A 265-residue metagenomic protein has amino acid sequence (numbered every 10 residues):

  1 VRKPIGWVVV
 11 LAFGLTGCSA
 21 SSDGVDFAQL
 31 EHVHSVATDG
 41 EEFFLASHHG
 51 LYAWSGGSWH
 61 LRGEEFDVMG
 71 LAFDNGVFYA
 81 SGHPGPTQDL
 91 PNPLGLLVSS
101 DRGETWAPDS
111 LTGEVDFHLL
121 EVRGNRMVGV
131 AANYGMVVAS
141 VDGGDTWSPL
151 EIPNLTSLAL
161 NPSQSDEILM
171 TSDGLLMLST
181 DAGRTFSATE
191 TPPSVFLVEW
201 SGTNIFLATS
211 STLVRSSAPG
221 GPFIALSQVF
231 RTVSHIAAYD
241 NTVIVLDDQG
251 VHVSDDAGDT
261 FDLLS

Functional and structural regions predicted by a protein language model:
G14-G17: C-terminal motif of bacterial Sec signal peptides marking the signal peptidase cleavage site
S19-S21: Bacterial signal peptide processing site
V25-W54, G63-G70: Beta-strand-rich domains and repeat architectures in extracellular enzymes and scaffolds, especially beta-propellers
H34-A37, G70-A72, E121, A159-N161 (+2 more regions): Conserved beta-strand position repeated across blades of beta-propeller domains
G40-E41, N75-G76, G124-N125, S165-D166 (+2 more regions): Short coil/turn segments that connect the beta-strands within blades of beta-propeller domains
G50-R62, F66-V68, N92-S110, V138-L150 (+3 more regions): Asp-box/BNR beta-propeller loop motif
E64-M69, T112-F117, I152-L158, T191-F196 (+1 more regions): Short coil/turn segments at the loop-to-beta-strand junctions that recur within blades of beta-propeller repeat folds
T87-P93, V130-N133, M170-T171, L207: Short, solvent-exposed loop/turn segments at conserved positions within beta-propeller repeat blades
